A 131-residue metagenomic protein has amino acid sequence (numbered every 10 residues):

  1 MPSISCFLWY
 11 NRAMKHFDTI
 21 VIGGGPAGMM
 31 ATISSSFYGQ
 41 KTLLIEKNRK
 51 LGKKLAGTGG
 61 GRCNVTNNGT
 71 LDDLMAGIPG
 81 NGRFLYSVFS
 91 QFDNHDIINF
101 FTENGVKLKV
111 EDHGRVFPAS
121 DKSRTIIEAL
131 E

Functional and structural regions predicted by a protein language model:
F17-L44: N-terminal Rossmann-like FAD-binding beta1-loop-alpha1 element of flavoenzymes
K47-E131: Conserved N-terminal/central alpha/beta ligand/cofactor-binding core
